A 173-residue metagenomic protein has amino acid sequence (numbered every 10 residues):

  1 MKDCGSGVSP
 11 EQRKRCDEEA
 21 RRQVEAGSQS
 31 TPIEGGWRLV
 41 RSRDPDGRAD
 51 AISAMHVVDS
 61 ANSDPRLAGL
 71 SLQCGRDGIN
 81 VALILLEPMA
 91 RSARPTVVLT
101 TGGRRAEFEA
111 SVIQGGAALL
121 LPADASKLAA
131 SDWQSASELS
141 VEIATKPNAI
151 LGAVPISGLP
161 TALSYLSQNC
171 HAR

Functional and structural regions predicted by a protein language model:
M1-S6, P10-R173: A generic "folded-domain core" signal
